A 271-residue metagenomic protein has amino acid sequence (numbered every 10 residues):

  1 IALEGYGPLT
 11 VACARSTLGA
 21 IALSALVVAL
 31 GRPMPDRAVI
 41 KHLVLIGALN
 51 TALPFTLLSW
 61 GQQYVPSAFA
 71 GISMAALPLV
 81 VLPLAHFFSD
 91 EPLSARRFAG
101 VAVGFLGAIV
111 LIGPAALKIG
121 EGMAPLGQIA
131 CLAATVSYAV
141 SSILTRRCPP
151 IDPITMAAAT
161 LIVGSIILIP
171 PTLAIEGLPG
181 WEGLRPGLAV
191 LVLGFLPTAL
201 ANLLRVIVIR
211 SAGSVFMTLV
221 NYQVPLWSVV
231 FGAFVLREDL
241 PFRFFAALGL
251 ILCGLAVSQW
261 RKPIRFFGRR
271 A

Functional and structural regions predicted by a protein language model:
I1-Y6, L18, F55-V65, S73 (+3 more regions): Juxtamembrane C-cap of transmembrane helices in multi-pass membrane transport proteins
A2, V11, R15, G61 (+9 more regions): Hydrophobic/aromatic residues within transmembrane alpha-helices of multi-pass small-molecule transporters
E4-C13, P35-K41, G113-S137, L173-V192 (+1 more regions): Juxtamembrane helix-entry segments on the extracytoplasmic side of multipass membrane proteins
L9, L23, V81-P83, F87 (+6 more regions): Transmembrane alpha-helical segments that form core, pore/gating elements of small-molecule transporters/exporters
A22-M34, L77-A102, S211, L226-A246: C-terminal transmembrane-helix exit sites in multi-pass transporters
L23, V44, L84, L93-A115 (+4 more regions): Hydrophobic transmembrane alpha-helices of multi-pass small-molecule transport proteins
S24, G47-A52, T56, P78-P83 (+5 more regions): Hydrophobic/small/kink-forming positions within alpha-helical transmembrane segments of polytopic membrane proteins
S24-M74, V110, G194-A212: Specific transmembrane alpha-helical segments of multi-pass solute transporters/efflux pumps, especially DMT/EamA
